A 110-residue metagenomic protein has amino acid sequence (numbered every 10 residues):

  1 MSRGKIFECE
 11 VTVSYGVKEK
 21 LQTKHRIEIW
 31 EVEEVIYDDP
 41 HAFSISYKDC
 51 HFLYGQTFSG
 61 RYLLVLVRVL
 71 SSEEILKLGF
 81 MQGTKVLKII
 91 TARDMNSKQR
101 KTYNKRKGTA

Functional and structural regions predicted by a protein language model:
M1-A110: Ribonuclease/tRNase effector modules and their secretory precursors
